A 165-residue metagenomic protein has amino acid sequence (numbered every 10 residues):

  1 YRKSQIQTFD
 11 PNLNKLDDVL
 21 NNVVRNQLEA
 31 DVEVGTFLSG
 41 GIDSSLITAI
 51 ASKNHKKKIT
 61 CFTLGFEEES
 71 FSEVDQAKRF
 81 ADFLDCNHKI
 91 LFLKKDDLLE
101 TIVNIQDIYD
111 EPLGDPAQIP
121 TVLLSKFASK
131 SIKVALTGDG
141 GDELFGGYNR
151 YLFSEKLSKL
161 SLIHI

Functional and structural regions predicted by a protein language model:
R2-I163: ATP-dependent adenylate-handling active sites, centered on carboxylate activation for C-N bond formation
